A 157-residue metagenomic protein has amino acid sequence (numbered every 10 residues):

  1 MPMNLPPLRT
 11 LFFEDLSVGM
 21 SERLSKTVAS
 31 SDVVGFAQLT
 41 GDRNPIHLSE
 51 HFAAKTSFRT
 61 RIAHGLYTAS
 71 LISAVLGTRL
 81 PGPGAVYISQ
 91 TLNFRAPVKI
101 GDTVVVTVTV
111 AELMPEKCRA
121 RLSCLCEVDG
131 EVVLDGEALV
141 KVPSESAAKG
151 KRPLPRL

Functional and structural regions predicted by a protein language model:
M1-V18, V98-L157: HotDog/MaoC-like acyl-thioester-processing domains
P2-A63: Catalytic strand-loop segment that frames the active site of acyl-thioester-processing enzymes
R23-T27, N93, L139-K141: Generic structural detector for well-ordered beta-strands
V34, H51, Y87, T91 (+3 more regions): Residue-level detector of alpha-helical recognition elements and their boundaries
F36, I72, T78, P155-L157: Terminal targeting signals and extreme-terminal segments of soluble enzymes
Q38-D42, G77-P81, V128: Short, intrinsically disordered, mixed-charge
A54-A63, Y67-T107: Hydrophobic beta-strand-centered segment that forms part of the acyl-chain substrate-binding groove
